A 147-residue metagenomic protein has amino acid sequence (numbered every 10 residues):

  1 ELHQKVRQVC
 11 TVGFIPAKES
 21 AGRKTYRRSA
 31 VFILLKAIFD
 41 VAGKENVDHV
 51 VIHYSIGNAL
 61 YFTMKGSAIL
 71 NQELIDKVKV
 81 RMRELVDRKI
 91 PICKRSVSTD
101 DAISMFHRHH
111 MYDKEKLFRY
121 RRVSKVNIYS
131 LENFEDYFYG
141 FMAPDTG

Functional and structural regions predicted by a protein language model:
E1-H3: Short acidic beta-strand-loop surface patches of small beta-rich interaction domains
R7-V12: Loop/turn positions that initiate beta-strands
G13-K18, N58-I69: Short, hydrophobic beta-strand segments
F14-G43: N-terminal catalytic cores of NTP/NDP-binding nucleotidyl/phosphoryl-transfer enzymes
F32, F62, G140: Divalent metal-coordination and catalytic microenvironments
D40-N46, D87-R88: Secondary-structure transition/capping motifs at alpha-helix termini and the adjoining loop/turn into the next element
K44-G57, Q72: Short, flexible active-site-proximal loops enriched in glycine and acidic residues
I56, K65-G147: Non-catalytic interaction/regulatory segments
